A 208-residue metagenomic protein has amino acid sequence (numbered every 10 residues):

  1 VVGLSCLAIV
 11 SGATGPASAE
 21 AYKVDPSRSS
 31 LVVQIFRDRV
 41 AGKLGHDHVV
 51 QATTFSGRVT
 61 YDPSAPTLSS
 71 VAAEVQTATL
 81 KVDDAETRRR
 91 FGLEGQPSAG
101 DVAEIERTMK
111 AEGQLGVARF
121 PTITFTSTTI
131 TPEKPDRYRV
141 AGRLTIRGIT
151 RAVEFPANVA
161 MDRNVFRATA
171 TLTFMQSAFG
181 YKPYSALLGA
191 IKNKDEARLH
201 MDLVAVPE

Functional and structural regions predicted by a protein language model:
V1-G12: Bacterial N-terminal signal peptides
P16-E208: Low-complexity, acidic/polar, glycine-enriched regions of mature
